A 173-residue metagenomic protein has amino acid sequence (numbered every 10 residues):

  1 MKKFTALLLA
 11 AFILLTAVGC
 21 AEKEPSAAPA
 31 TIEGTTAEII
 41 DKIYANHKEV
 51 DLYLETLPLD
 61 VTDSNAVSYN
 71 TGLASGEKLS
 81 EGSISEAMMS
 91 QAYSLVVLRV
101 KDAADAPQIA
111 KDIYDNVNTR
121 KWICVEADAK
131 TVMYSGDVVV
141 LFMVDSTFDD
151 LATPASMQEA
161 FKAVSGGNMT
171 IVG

Functional and structural regions predicted by a protein language model:
M1-F4, L8: Positively charged n-region of N-terminal signal peptides that target proteins for export
A11-F12: Repetitive helical segments and hydrophobic/amphipathic motifs
L15-G19: C-terminal motif of bacterial Sec signal peptides marking the signal peptidase cleavage site
A21-S94, V100-G173: Soluble, non-membrane globular domain cores that form compact, hydrophobic packing and curved binding surfaces
